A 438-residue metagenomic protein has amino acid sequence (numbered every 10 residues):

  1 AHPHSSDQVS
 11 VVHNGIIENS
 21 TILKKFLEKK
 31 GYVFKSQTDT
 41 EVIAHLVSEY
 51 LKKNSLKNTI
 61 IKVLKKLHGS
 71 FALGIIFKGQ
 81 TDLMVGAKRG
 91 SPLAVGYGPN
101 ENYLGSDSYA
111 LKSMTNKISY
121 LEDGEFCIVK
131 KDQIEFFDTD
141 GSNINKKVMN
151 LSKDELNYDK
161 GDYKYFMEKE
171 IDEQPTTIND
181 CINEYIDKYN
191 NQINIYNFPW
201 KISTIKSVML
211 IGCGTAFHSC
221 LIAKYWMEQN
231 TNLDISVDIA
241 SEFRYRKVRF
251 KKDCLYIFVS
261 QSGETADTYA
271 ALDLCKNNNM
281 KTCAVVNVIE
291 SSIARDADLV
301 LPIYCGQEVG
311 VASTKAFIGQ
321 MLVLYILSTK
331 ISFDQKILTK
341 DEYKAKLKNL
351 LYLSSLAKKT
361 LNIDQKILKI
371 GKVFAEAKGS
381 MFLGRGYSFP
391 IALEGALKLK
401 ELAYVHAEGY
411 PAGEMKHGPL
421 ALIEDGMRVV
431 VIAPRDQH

Functional and structural regions predicted by a protein language model:
A1-K160, K164-Y165, T176-N183, D187-K206 (+2 more regions): Conserved short alpha-helical segments that host acidic/polar catalytic motifs at enzyme active sites
P3, V85-G86, I118-S119, F126-I128 (+9 more regions): Replace "in large, NTP-powered and nucleic-acid-processing enzymes" with "in large, NTP-powered factors and other
I22, F26, V42-E49, K62 (+13 more regions): Alpha-helical scaffold segments in soluble metabolic enzymes
R89-P92, E101, Y120, A223-Q229 (+3 more regions): Short, solvent-exposed amphipathic alpha-helical segments in soluble enzyme and RNA/protein-processing domains
Q174-I178, I182-M209, L299-R428: Active-site phosphate/pyrophosphate-binding segments
S203-Y352, R385, I432-H438: Glycine-rich phosphate-binding loops that contact phosphosugars or nucleotide phosphates
